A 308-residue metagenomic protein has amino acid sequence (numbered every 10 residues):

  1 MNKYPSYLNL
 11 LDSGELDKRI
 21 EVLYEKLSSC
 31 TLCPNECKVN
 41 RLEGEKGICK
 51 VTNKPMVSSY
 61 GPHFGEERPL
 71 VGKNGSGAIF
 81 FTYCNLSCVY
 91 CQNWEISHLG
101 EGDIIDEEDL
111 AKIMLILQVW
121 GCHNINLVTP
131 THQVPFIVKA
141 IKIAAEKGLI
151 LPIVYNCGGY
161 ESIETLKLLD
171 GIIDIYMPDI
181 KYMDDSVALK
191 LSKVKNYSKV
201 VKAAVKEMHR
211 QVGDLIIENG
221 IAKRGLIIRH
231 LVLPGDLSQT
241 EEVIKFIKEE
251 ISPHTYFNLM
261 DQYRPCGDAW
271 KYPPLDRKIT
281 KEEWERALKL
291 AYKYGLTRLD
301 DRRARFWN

Functional and structural regions predicted by a protein language model:
M1-E45, G213-N308: Auxiliary Fe-S-binding modules of radical SAM enzymes
C49-I175, D184-D185, L290: Conserved Radical SAM active-site core
G77, I125, I153-Y155, Y176-P178 (+3 more regions): Hydrophobic faces of well-ordered beta-strands that scaffold small-molecule active sites in alpha/beta enzyme cores
S97, V134, G159-S162, I180-S198 (+3 more regions): Conserved radical SAM core fold
I105, H132, S192-V200, G235 (+2 more regions): Alpha-helix N-cap and loop-to-helix initiation/capping positions
A140-P152, A203-Q211, K281-A287: Alpha-helix-loop-beta-strand connector modules within alpha/beta enzyme cores
D170-D185, H254-Y263: Non-cysteine beta-strand/loop elements that form the S-adenosyl-L-methionine
L189-N219: Anionic-ligand binding region
